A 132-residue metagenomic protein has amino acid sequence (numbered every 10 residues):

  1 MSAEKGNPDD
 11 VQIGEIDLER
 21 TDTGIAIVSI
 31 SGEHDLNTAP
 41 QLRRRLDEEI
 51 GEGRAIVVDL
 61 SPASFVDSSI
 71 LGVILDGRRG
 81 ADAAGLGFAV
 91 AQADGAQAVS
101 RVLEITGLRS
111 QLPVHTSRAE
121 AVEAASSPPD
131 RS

Functional and structural regions predicted by a protein language model:
A3-R44, P62: STAS-typified acidic loop motif
P8-I13, V99-V102, A119: Low-complexity, intrinsically disordered short peptide segments enriched in small/polar/basic residues
E33, D94, R118-E120: Short, solvent-exposed coil/turn elements at secondary-structure transition points
L36-Q111: Amphipathic alpha-helical interaction surfaces in cytosolic regulatory modules
Q111-S117: Short acidic-hydrophobic, aromatic-tinged amphipathic segments that line or gate anion-handling sites
R118-S132: Acidic/histidine-enriched, glycine/proline-rich intrinsically disordered or flexible terminal extensions
